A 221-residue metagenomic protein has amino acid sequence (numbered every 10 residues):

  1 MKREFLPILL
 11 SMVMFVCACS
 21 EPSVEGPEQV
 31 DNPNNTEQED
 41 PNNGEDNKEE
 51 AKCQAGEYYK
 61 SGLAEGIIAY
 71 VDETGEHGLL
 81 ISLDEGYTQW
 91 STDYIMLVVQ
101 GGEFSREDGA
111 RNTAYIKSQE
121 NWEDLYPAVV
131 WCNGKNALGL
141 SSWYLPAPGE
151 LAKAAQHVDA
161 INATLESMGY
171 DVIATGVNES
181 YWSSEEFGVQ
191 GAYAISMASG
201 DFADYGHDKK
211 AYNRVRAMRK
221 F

Functional and structural regions predicted by a protein language model:
M1-C17: Sec-dependent bacterial lipoprotein signal peptides
M14, K135-N136, V158: Hydrophobic, Leu/Ile/Phe/Ala-enriched alpha-helical segments that form helix-helix packing faces
V16-G56, F221: Bacterial Sec-dependent N-terminal signal peptides
S20-P27, P148-F221: C-terminal, surface-exposed recognition/capping segments
D40, G44-A137, E179, G191-I195 (+1 more regions): Extracellular adhesion/carbohydrate-recognition regions
L138-L140, T175: Short helix-terminating capping/connector loops at secondary-structure junctions
L140-P146: Surface-exposed patches in mature extracellular/periplasmic domains of secreted proteins
